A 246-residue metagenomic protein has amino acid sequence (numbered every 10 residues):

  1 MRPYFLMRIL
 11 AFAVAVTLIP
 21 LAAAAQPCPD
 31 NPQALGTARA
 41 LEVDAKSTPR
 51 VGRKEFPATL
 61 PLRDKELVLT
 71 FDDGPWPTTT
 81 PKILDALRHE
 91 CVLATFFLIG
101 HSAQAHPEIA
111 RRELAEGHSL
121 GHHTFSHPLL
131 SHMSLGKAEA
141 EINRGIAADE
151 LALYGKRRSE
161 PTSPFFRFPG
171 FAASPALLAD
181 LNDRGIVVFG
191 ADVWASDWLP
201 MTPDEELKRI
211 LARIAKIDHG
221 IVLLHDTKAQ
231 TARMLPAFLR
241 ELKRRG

Functional and structural regions predicted by a protein language model:
M1-A11: Bacterial N-terminal signal peptides that target proteins for export
I9-P20: Bacterial N-terminal signal peptides
A22-P27: Boundary at the C-terminal end of the N-terminal hydrophobic targeting segment
D30, A34-M133, K137, E141-Y154 (+2 more regions): Active-site beta->alpha N-cap acidic-glycine motif
F71-G74, F97-H101, T124-F125, R167-F171 (+2 more regions): Active-site-proximal beta-strand/loop segments in catalytic clefts of secreted hydrolases
T79, P128-R158, A172-D218, T231-M234: Alpha-helical scaffold elements lining the catalytic groove of polysaccharide deacetylases
T231-G246: Binuclear metal-dependent phosphoesterase catalytic core
